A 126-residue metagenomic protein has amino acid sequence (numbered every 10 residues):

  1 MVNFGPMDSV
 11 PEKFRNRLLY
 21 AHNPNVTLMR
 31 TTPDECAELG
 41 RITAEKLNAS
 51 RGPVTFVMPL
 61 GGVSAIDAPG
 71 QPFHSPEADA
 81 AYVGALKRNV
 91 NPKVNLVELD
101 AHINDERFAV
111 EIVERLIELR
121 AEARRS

Functional and structural regions predicted by a protein language model:
M1-V26: Active-site loop ensemble at the mouth of alpha/beta enzyme cores that anchors a bound cofactor
N3-F4, R17, M29-S126: Metallocofactor- and cofactor-centric catalytic cores in central/energy metabolism, strongly enriched
